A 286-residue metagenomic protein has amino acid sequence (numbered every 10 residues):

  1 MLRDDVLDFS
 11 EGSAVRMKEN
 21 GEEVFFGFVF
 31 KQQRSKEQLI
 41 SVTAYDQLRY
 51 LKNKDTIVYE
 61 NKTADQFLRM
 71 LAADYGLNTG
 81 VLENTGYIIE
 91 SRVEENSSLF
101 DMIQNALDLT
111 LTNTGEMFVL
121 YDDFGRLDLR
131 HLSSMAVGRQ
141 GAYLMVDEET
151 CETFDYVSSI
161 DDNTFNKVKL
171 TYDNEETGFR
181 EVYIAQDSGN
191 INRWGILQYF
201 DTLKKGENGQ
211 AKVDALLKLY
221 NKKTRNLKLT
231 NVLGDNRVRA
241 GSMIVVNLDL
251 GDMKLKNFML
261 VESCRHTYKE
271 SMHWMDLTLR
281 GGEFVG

Functional and structural regions predicted by a protein language model:
M1, Q38-Y45, R126-D128, K228-N231 (+1 more regions): A generic structural motif
M1-Y50, A142-V157: Assembly/oligomerization scaffold segments
L2-V6, Y59-K62, L233-N236: Short, surface-exposed ligand-recognition loops at beta-strand->loop->(often short) alpha-helix junctions that present
L7, Q104, E116-N221, R225-E270 (+1 more regions): Acidic, small/polar-enriched beta strand-loop surface segments
E11-S13, R225-L227, M275: A generic structural signal for short beta-strands and their flanking turns/coil linkers
R16-A44, V245-D276: Short beta-strand and beta-hairpin "edge-sheet" elements
K36-C151: Charged- and aromatic-enriched interaction segments used to assemble and dock large macromolecular complexes
E60, D276-G286: Glycine- and charge-enriched low-complexity intrinsically disordered segments
